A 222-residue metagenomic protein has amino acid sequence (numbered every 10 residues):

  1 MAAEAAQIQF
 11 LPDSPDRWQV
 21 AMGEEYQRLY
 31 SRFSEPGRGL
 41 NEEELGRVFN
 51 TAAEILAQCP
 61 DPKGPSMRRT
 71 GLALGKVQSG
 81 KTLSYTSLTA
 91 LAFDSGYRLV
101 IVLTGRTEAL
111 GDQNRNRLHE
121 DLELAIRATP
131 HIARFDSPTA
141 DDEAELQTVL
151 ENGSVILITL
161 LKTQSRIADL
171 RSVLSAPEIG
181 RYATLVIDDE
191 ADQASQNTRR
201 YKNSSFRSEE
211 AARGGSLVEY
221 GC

Functional and structural regions predicted by a protein language model:
M1-C222: RecA-like P-loop NTPase motor core of helicase/translocase proteins
